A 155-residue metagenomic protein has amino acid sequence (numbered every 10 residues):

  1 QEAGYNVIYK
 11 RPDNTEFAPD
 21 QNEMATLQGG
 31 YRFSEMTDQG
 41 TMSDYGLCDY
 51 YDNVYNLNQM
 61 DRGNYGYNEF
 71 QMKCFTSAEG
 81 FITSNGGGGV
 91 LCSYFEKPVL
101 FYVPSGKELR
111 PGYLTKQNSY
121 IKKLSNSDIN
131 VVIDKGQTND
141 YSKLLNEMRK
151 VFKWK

Functional and structural regions predicted by a protein language model:
Q1-E2: Histidine-anchored nucleotide/phosphate-binding helix
Y5-L109: Donor-binding and catalytic core of enzymes assembling or modifying cell-surface/extracellular glycoconjugates
G89-K155: Nucleotide-sugar donor-binding patch of glycosyltransferase catalytic domains
